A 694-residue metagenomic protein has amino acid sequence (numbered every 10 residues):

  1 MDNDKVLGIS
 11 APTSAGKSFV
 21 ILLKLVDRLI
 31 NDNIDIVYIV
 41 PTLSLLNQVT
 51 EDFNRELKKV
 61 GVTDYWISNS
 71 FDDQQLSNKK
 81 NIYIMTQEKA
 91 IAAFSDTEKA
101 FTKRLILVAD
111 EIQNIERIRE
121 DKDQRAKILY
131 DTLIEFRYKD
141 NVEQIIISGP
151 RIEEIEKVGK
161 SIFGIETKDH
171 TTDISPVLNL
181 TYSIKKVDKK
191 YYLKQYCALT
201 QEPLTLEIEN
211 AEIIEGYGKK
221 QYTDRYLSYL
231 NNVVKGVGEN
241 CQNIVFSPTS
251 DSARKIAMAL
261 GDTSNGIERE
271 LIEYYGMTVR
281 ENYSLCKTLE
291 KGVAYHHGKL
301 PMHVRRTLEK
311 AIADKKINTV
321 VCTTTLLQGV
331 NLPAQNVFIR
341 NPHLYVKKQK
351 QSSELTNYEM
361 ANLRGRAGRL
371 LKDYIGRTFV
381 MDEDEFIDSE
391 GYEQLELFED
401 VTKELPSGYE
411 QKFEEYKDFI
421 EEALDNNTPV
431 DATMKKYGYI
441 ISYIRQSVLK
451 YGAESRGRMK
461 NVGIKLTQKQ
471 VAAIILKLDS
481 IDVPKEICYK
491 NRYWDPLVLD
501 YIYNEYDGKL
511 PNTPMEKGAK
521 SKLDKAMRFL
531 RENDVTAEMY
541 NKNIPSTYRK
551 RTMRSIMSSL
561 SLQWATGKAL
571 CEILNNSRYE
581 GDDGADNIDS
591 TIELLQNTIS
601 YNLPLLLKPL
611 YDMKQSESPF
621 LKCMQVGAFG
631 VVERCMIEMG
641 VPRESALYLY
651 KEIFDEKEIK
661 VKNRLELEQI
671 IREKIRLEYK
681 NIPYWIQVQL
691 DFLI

Functional and structural regions predicted by a protein language model:
M1-G8: Conserved pre-motif I regulatory segment
G8-A15, F19-N78, A93-F94, F101-T102 (+2 more regions): Conserved C-terminal RecA-like helicase domain
S18, I91-T97, V304-K310, V320-F338 (+1 more regions): SF2 helicase motor core recognition
Q74-L76, I134, V142-A259, A294: Conserved interdomain linker/interface between the two RecA-like ATPase lobes of SF2 helicase motors
E88-A90, T97-K139: SF2 helicase catalytic motif II
K139-I146, L332, N336, R340-Y345 (+1 more regions): Conserved segment of the helicase C-terminal RecA-like domain
R366-R369, Y374-I464: C-terminal helicase module of SF1/SF2 nucleic-acid helicases/translocases
N427-Y451, L476-I694: C-terminal accessory/interaction regions of large nucleic acid-associated machines
